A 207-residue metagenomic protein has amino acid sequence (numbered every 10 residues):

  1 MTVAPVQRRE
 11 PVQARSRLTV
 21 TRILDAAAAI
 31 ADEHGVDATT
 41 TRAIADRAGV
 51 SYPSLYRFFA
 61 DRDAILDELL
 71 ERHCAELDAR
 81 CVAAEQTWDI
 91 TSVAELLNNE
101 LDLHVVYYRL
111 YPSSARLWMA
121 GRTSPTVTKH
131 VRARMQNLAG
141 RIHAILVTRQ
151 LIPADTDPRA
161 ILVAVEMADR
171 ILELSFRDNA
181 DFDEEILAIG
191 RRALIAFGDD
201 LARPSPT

Functional and structural regions predicted by a protein language model:
M1-L18, R203-T207: N-terminal intrinsically disordered/low-complexity leader segments
P11-V12, S51, P125: Short, proline-centered helix/strand-breaking motifs
S16-A27, I44, L69-R80: Generic hydrophobic, amphipathic alpha-helix propensity
R22, A26, I30-A64: Helix-turn-helix
E68, V82-R109, A164-V165: Hydrophobic alpha-helical connector segments
A94, N98, D102, Q136-H143 (+4 more regions): An amphipathic alpha-helix signature
A94-L96, R109-G140: Short secondary-structure transition hinges
R116-A120, T128, R149-L194, S205-T207: Hydrophobic/aromatic-rich alpha-helical bundle segments in the mid-to-C-terminal region
